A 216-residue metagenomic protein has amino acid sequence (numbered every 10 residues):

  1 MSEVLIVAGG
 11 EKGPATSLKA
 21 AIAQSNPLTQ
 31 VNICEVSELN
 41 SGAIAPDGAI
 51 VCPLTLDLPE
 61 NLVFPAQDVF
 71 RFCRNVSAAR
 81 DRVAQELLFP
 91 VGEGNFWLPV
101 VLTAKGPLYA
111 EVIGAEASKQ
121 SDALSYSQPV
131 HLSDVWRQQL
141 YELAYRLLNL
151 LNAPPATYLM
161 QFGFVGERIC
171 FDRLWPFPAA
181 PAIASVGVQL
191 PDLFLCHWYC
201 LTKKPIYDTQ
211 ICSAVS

Functional and structural regions predicted by a protein language model:
E3-L5, G9, A15-P46, R71-V76 (+1 more regions): Peripheral (often C-terminal) accessory segments that flank ATP-dependent C-N-forming ligase machineries
V7-G10, L62-Q85, K119-Y145: An N-terminal domain-start capping segment
V36-G114: Rossmann-like NAD(P)H-binding beta-loop-alpha module
L88, G92-T157, F164: Internal nucleotide-binding/catalytic subdomain
A123-P129, R173-V186: Short, flexible active-site loops
Q139, L143-R146, R173, Q189-C200: Non-catalytic alpha-helical scaffold/packing segments enriched in small hydrophobic residues
P155-T157, P178-S216: Active-site "cap" helix and flanking loop/linker of ATP-utilizing ligase/carboxylase catalytic domains
Q161-F162, E167-P178: A short beta-strand motif that forms the metal-chelation/ATP-contact edge of phosphoryl-transfer active sites
